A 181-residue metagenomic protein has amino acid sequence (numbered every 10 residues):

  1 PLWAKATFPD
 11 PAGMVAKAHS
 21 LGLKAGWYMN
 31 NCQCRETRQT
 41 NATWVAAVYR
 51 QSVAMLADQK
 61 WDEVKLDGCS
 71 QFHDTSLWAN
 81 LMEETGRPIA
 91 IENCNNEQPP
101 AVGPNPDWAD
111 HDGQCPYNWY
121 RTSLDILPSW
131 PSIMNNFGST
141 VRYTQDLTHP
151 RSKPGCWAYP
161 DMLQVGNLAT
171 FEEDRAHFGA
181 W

Functional and structural regions predicted by a protein language model:
P1-D74: Aromatic-lined carbohydrate-binding/catalytic grooves of carbohydrate-active enzymes
A79-N96, P100-W181: Active-site-proximal substrate-binding groove within the catalytic cores of carbohydrate-active enzymes
